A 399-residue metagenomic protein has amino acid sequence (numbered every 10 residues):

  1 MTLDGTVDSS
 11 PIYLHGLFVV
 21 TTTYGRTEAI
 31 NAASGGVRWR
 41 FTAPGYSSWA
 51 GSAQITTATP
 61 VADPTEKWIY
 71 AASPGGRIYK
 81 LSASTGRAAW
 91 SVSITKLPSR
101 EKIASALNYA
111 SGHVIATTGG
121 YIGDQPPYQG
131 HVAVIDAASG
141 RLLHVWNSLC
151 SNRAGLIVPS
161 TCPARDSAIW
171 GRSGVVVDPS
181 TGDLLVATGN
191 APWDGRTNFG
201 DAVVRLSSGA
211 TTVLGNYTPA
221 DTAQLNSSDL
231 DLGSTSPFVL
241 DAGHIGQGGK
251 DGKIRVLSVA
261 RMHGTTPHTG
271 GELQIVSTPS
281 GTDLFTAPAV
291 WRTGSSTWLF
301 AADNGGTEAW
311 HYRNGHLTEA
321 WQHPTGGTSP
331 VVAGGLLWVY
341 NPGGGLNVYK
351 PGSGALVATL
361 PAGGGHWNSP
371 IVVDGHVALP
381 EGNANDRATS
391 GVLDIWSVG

Functional and structural regions predicted by a protein language model:
M1-G25: Beta-strand-rich domains and repeat architectures in extracellular enzymes and scaffolds, especially beta-propellers
M1-G5, R26-S52, A62-I69, G76-E101 (+5 more regions): Extracytoplasmic/lumenal domain signature
T57-T59: A eukaryotic "domain-to-IDR transition" signal
